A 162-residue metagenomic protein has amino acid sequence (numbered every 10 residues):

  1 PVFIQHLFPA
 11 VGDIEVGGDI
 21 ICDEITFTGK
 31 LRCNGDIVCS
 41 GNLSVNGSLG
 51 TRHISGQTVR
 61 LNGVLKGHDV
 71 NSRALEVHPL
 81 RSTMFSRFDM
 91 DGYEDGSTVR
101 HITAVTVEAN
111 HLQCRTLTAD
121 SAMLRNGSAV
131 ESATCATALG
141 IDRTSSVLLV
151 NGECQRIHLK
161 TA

Functional and structural regions predicted by a protein language model:
P1-A162: Extended beta-solenoid/beta-helix repeat architectures
